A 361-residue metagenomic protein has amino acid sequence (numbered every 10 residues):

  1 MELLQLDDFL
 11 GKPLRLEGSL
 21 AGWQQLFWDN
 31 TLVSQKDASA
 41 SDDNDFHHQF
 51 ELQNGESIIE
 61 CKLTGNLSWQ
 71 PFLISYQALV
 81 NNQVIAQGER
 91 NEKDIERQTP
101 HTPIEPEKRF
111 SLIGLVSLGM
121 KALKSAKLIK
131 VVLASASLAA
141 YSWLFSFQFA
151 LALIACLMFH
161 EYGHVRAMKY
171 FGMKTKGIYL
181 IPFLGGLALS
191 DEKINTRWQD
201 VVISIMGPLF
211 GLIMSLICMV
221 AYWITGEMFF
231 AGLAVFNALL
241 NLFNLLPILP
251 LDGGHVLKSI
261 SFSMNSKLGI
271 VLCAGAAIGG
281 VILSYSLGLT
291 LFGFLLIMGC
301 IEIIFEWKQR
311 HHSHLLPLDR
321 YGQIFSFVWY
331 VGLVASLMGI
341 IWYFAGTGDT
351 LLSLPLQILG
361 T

Functional and structural regions predicted by a protein language model:
E2-P13, G18-W23, K36-E56, T64-T361: Hydrophobic transmembrane alpha-helices and their immediate loop junctions in multi-pass integral membrane proteins
L26-V33: Amphipathic alpha-helical segments
